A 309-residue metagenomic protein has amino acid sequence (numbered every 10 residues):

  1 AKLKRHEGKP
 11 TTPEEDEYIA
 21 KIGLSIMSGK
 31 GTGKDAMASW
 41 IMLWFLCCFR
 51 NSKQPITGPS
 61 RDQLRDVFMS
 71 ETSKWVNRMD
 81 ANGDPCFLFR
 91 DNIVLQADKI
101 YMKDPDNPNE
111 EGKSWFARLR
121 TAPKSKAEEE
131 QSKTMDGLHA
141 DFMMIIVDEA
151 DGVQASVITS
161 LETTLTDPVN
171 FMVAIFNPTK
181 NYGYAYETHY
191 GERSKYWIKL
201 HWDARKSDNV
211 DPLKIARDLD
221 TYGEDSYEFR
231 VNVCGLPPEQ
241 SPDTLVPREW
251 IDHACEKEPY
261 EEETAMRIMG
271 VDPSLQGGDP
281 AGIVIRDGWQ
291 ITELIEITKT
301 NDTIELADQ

Functional and structural regions predicted by a protein language model:
A1-V271, I283-I291, E305-D308: Phosphate/NTP-binding elements of NTP-utilizing enzymes
S274: Core catalytic machinery and nucleic-acid-binding channels of phosphodiester-processing enzymes
E296-D308: Active-site beta-loop-alpha junctions of metal-dependent nucleic acid enzymes, especially the RNase H-like/DDE
